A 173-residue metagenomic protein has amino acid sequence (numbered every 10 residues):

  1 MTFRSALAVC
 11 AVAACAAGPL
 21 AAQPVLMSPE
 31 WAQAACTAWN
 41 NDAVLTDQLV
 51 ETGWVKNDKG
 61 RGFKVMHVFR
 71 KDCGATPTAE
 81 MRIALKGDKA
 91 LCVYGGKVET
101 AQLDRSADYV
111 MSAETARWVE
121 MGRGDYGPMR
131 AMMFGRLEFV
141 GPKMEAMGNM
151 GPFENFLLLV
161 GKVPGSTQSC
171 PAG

Functional and structural regions predicted by a protein language model:
M1-A8: Bacterial N-terminal signal peptides that target proteins for export
V12-A13: Short, linear, compositionally biased motifs with a strong N-terminal bias
A16-P19: N-terminal signal peptide c-region/cleavage motif recognized by signal peptidases
A22-G173: Feature captures hydrophobic
